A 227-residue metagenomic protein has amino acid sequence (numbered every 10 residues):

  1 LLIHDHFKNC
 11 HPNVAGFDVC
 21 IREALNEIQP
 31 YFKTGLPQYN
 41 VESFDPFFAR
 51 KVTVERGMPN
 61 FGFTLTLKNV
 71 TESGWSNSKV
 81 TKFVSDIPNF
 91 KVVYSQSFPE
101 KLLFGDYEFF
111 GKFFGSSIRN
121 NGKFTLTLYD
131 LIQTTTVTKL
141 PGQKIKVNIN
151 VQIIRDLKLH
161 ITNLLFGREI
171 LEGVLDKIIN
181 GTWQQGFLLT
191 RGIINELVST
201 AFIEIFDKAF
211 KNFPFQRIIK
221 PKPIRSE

Functional and structural regions predicted by a protein language model:
L2, I203-E227: C-terminal helix/juxtamembrane-tail motif
L2-L157: Hydrophobic-cavity lipid-handling domains and compact docking modules
A15, V19, N26, E169 (+4 more regions): Generic alpha-helical secondary structure signal
L25-F32, L36, I179-W183, F187 (+1 more regions): Sec/Tat-exported extracytoplasmic proteins
T135-Q143, L175, T190-I193, I203 (+1 more regions): Noncatalytic linker/hinge segments flanking ATPase motor cores
I145-V198: Extended amphipathic ligand-handling, pore-lining, and cofactor/metal-binding catalytic surfaces
